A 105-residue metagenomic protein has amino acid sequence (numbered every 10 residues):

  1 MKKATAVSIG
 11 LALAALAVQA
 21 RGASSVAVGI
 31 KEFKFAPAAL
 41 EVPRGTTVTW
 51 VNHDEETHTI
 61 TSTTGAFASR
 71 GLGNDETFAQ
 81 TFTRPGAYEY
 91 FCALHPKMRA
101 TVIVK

Functional and structural regions predicted by a protein language model:
K2-K105: Extracytoplasmic copper-binding redox domains, predominantly the cupredoxin/blue-copper superfamily
